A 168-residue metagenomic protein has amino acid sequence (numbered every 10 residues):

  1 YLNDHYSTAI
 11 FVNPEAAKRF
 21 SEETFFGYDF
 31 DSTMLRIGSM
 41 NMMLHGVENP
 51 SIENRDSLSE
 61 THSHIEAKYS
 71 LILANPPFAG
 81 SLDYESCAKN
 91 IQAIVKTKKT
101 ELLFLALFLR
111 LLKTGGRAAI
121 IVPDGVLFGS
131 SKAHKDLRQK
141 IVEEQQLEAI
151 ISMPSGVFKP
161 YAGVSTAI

Functional and structural regions predicted by a protein language model:
Y1-L71, A79-S81, N90, K98 (+4 more regions): Conserved S-adenosyl-L-methionine
F30-L35, I52, T97-A167: Conserved Class I SAM-dependent methyltransferase catalytic core
G38, N75, F108: Conserved RecA-like P-loop NTPase ATPase core
Y69, P76, T166-A167: Change "...and in nucleic-acid phosphodiester-cleaving endonucleases..." to "...and in nucleic-acid processing enzymes
I72-L73, A118: Hydrophobic beta-strand segment of the Class I
S81-E85, S130: Conserved ATPase-coupling elements of RecA-like P-loop NTPase cores
I94: Phosphate-binding chemistry for phosphorylated carbohydrates and sugar-nucleotides
